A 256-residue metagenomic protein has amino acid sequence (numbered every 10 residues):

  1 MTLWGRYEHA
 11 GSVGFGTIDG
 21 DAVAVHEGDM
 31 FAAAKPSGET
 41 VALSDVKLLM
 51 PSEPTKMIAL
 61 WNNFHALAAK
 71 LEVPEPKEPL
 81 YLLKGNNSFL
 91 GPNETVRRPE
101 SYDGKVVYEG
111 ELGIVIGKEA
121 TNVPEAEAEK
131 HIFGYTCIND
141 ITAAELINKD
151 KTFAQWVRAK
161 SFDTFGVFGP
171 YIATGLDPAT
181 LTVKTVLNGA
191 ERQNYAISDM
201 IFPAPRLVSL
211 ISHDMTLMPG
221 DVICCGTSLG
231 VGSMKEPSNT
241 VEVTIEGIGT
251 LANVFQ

Functional and structural regions predicted by a protein language model:
M1-P79, L176-P178, K184, E191 (+1 more regions): N-terminal non-catalytic cap/leader segment that marks the start of a structured domain
K47, L67, E75, R97-E100 (+1 more regions): Catalytic-pocket segment enriched in acidic/His residues
E75-P92, V106-Y108, E242-G247: Structural signature of FAD isoalloxazine-binding scaffolds in flavoprotein oxidoreductases
P92-V115: A structural-propensity feature for long, helix-poor, extended segments
E111-V115, T136, K184: Residues embedded in well-ordered beta-strands
A120-P124, G175-P178: Short helix-loop capping/hinge motifs at secondary-structure junctions, enriched in acidic/polar residues
T121-Y135: N-terminal accessory regions of nucleic-acid-interacting proteins
